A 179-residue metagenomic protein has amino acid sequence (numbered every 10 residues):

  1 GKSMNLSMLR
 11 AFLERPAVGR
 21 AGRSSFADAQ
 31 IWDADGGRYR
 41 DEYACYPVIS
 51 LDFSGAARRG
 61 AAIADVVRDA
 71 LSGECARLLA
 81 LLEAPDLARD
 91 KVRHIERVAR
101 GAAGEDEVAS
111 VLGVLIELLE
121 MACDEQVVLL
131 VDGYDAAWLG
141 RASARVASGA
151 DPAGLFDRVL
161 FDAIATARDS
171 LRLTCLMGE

Functional and structural regions predicted by a protein language model:
K2: Conserved lysine of the Walker
N5, A11-L82: P-loop NTPase motor core
A21, Y43, C123-E125, R168-L171: Short helix-terminating capping/connector loops at secondary-structure junctions
A56, C123-G149: Conserved P-loop NTPase "ATPase switch" module shared by AAA+ and STAND
C75, V111-A122, A150-R172: Substrate-engagement module of ASCE P-loop NTPases
L78-L130, A163: Mid-core helix/loop region of P-loop NTP-binding domains shared across ATPases and GTPases
E105, R145-G154: Flexible, glycine- and charge-enriched loops at secondary-structure boundaries
V128-D132, R158-V159, R172-E179: Structural recognition of the conserved hydrophobic beta-strand(s) that form the central parallel beta-sheet of P-loop
